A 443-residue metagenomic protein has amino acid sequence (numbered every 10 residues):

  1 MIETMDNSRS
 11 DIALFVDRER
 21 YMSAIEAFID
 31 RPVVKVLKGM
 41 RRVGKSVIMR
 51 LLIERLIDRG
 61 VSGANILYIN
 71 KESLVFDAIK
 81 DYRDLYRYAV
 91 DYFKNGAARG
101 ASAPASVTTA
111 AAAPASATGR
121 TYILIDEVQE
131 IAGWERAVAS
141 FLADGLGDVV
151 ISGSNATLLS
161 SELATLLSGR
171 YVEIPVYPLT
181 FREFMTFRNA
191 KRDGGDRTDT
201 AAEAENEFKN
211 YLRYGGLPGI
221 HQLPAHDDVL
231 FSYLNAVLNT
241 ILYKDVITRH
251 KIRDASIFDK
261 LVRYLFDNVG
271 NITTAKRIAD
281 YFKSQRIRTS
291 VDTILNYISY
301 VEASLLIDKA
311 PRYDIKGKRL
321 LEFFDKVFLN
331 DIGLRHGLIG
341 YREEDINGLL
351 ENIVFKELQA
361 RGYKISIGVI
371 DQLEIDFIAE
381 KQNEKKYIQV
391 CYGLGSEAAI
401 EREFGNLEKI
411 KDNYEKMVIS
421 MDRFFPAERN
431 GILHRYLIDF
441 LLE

Functional and structural regions predicted by a protein language model:
I2, S154-A156, S161-I272: Interdomain motor-coupling "hinge/lid" segment immediately C-terminal to the ATP-binding subdomain of NTP-driven enzymes
I12-I29: Pre-Walker A adenine-sensing motif
L37: Hydrophobic anchor at the beta1->P-loop junction of P-loop NTPases
K45: Conserved lysine of the Walker
I48, L52: Hydrophobic positions on the alpha1 helix immediately C-terminal to the Walker A/P-loop
Y68-G100, T118-G119: Short glycine-rich substrate-engagement loop in P-loop NTPases that contacts/grips substrate
A225-E384: Accessory nucleic acid-recognition modules appended to NTPase machines
G368, Y392-I438: Catalytic cores of nucleic-acid endonucleases
